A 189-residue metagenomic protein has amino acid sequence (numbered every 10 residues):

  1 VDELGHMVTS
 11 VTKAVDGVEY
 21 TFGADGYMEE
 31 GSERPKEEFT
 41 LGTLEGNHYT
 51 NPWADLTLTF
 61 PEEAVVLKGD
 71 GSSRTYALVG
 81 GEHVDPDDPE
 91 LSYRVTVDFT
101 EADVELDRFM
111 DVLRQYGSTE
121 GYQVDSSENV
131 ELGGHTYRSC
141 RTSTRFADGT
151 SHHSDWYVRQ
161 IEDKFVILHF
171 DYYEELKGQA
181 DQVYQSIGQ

Functional and structural regions predicted by a protein language model:
V1-E45: Extracellular adhesion/carbohydrate-binding repeat motifs centered on closely spaced tryptophans
G5, A24-G26, W53, E62-A64 (+4 more regions): A mature extracytoplasmic/lumenal domain signature
V8-T12, T43-H48, S72-T75, E131-R141: Short, hydrophobic/aromatic-rich segments at coil-to-beta transitions
E29, E62-G71, S118-E131, Q189: Short secondary-structure junctions
P52-V104: Secretory pathway targeting signatures of secreted, lumenal, and periplasmic proteins
E63-V65, D163-Q189: Surface-exposed amphipathic alpha-helical segments
E105, F109-L113, L176-V183: Stable alpha-helical elements in mature extracytoplasmic
D111-R159: Signature of long, low-cysteine stretches enriched in small and polar/charged residues
